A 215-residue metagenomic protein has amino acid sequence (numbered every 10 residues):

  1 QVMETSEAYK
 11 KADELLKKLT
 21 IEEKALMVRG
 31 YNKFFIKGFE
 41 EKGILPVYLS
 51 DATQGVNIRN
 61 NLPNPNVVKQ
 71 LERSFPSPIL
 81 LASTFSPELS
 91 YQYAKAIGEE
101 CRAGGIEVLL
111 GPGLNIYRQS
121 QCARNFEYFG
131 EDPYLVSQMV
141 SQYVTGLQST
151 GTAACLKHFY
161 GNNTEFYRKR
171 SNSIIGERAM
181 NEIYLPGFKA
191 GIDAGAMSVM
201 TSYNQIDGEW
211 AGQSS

Functional and structural regions predicted by a protein language model:
Q1-S215: Glycoside hydrolase catalytic-domain context in secreted enzymes
